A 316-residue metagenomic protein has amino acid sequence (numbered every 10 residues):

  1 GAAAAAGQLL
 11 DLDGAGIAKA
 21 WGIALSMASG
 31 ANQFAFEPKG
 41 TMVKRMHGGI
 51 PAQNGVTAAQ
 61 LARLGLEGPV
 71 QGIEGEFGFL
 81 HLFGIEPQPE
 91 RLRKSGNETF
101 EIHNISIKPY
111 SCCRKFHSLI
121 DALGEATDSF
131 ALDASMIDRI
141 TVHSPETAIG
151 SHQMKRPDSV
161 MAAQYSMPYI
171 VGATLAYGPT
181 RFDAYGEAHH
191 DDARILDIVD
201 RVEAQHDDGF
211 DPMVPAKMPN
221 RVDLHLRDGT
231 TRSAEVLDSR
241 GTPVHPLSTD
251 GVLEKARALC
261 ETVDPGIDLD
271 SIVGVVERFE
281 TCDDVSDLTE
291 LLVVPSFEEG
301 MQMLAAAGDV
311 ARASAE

Functional and structural regions predicted by a protein language model:
G1-T57: Phosphate/pyrophosphate-binding betaalpha-module
A35, K39-Q53, Q60-E316: Terminal-appendage/accessory-domain detector
